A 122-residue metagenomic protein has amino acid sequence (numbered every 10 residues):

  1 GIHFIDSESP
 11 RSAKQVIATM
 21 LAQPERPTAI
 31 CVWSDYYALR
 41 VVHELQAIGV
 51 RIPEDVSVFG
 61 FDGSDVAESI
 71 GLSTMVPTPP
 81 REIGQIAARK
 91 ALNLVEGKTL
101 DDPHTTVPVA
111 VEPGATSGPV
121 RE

Functional and structural regions predicted by a protein language model:
G1-K14, I70: Short beta-strand elements in bilobed, periplasmic/extracellular small-molecule ligand-binding domains
K14, A18-E122: Flexible loop/turn connectors
